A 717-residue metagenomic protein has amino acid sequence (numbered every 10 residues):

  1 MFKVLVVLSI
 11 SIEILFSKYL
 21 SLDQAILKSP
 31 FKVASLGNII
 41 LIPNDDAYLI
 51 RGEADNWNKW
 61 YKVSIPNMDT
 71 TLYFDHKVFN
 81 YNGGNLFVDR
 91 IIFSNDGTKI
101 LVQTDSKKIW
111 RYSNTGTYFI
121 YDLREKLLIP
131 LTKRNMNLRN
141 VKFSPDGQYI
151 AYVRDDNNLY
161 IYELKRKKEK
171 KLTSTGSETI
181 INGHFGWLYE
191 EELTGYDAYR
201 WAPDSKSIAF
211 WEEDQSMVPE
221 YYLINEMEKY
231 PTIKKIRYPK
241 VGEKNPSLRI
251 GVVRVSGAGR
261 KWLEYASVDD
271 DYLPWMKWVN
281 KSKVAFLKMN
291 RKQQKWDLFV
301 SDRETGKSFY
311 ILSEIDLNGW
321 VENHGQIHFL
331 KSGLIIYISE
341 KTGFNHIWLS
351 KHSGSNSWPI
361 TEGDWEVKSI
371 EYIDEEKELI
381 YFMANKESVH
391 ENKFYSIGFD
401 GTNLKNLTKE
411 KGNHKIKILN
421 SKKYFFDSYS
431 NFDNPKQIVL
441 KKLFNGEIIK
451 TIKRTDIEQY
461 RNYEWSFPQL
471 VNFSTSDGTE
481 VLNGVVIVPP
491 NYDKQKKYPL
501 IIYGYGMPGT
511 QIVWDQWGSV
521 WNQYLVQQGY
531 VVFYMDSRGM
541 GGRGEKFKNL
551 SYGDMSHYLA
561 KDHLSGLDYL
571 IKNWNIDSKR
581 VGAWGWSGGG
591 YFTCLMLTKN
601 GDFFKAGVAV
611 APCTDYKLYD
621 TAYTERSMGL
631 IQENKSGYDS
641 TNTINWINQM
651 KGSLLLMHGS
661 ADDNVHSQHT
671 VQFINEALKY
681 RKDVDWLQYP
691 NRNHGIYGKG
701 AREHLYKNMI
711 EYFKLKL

Functional and structural regions predicted by a protein language model:
L27, Y73-G84, K170-E191, V241 (+7 more regions): Surface-exposed loop and turn segments in beta-propeller and other repeat-based domains that flank or scaffold
K28, M68, D105-T117, L172-Y199 (+3 more regions): Predominantly five- to eight-bladed beta-propeller fold
V33-I40, A47-K62, T70-L72, D89 (+15 more regions): Non-catalytic accessory segments flanking enzyme active sites
Y48-D55, S64, I92-N95, L101-Y112 (+15 more regions): Beta-strand C-termini and the immediately following turn/loop, strongest in propeller blades
I65-M68, D122-K126, L164-K167, R254-A258 (+4 more regions): Short loop/turn segments that connect beta-strands within beta-propeller blades
D69-G97, D105-K107, R134-N137, I315-N318: Blade-loop segments of beta-propeller domains
Y196-A198, P219-E220, W275, K415-L717: Serine-hydrolase catalytic core recognition
E212-N356: Beta-propeller domains
